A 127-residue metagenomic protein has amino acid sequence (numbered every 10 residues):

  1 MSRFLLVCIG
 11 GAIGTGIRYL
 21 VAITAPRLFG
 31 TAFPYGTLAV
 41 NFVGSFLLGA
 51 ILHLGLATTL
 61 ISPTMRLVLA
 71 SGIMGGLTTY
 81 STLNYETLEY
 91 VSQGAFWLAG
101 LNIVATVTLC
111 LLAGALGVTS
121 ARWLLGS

Functional and structural regions predicted by a protein language model:
M1-S127: Membrane-interface helix-loop junctions in multi-pass transporters/channels
